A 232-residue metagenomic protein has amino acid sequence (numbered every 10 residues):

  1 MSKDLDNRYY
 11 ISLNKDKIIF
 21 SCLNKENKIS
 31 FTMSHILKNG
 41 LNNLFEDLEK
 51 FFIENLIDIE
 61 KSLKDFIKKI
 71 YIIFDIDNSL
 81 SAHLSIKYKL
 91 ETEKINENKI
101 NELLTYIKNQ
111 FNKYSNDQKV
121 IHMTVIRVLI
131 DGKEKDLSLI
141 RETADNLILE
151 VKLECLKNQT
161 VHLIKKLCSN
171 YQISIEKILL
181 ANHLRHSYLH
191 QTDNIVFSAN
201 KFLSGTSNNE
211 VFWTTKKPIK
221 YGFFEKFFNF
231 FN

Functional and structural regions predicted by a protein language model:
M1-K17, K25-S30, S34-F66, F74-N232: Nucleotide/phosphate-binding catalytic cleft detector across ATP-hydrolyzing and phosphate-transferring enzymes
